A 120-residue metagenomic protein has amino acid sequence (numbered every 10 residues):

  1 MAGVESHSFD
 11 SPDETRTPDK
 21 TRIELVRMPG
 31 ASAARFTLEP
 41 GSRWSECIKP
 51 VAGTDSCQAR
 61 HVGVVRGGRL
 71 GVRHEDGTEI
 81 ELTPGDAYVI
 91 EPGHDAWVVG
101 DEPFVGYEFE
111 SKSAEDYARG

Functional and structural regions predicted by a protein language model:
M1-T37, S45-E46: A short, N-terminal "cap"/entry segment at the start of jelly-roll beta-barrel domains of the cupin/DSBH fold
K20, G41, G77-E79: Detector for glycine-centered tight turns/loop "hinges" at secondary-structure junctions
A34, T78-I80, V105: Short beta-strand segments
T37, G41-A59: Aromatic- and Gly/Pro-rich amphipathic surface segment
R43-W44, G68-R73, A96: Short beta-strand segments in beta-sandwich/barrel cores
T54-V72: Short, conserved beta-strand element in jelly-roll/cupin
H74-G93: Short acidic-glycine-tyrosine-enriched beta hairpin
E91-Y117: Ligand-binding loop in jelly-roll beta-barrel domains
